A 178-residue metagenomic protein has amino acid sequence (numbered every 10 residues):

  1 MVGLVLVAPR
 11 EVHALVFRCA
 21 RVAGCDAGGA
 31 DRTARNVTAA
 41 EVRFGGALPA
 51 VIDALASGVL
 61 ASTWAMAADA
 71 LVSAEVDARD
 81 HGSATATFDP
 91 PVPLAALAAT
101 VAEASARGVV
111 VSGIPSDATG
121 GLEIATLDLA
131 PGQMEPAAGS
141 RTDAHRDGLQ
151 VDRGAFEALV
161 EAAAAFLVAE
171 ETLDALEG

Functional and structural regions predicted by a protein language model:
M1-V5: Histone-fold modules and their flanking histone-like tails across chromatin and transcription assemblies
V7-L15: Short acidic alpha-helix initiation/capping motifs at coil-to-helix transition points, especially at protein N-termini
A14-A23, G29-D69: N-terminal low-complexity or amphipathic/hydrophobic leaders
V37-E41, E75, R79, A164: Generic secondary-structure transition motif, activating predominantly at the C-termini of alpha-helices
A47-T126: A glycine-rich, acidic short-motif signal
A99-G178: Glycine-rich, aromatic-bearing surface loops/beta-hairpins
